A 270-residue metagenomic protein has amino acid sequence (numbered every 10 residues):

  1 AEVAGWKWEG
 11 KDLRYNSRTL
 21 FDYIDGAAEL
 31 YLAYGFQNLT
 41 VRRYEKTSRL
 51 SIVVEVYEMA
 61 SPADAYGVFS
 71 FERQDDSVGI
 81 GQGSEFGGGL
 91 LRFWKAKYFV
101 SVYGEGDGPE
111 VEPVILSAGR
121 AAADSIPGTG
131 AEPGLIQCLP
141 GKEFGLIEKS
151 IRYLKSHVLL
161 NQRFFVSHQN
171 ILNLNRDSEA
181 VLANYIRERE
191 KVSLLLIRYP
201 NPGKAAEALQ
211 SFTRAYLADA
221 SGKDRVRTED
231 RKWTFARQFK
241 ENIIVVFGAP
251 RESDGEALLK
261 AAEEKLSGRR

Functional and structural regions predicted by a protein language model:
A1-R270: Soluble, non-membrane globular domain cores that form compact, hydrophobic packing and curved binding surfaces
